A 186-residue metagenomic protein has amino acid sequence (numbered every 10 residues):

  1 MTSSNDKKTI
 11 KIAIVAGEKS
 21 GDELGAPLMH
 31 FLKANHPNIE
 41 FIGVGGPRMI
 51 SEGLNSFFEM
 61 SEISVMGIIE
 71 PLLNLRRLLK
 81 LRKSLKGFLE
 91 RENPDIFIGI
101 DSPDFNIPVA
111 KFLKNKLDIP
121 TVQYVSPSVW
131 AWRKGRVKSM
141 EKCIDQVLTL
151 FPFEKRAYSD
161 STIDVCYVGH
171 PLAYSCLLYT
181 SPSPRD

Functional and structural regions predicted by a protein language model:
T2-V44: N-terminal subdomain of nucleotide-sugar transferases
I14-A16, D22, E40-F88: Conserved nucleotide-sugar phosphate-binding/catalytic loop shared by glycosyltransferases and other
K33, A110-K114, E141: Surface-exposed amphipathic alpha-helices with a cationic face
V44, I100, T149-F151: Replace "coordinates the UDP/GDP/TDP-sugar" with "coordinates nucleotide-activated sugar donors
M49-S51, F97-K114: An aromatic- and histidine-rich active-site surface loop
S84-D104, Y124: Short N-terminal targeting/anchoring amphipathic segment
L117-L178: Active-site-proximal region of nucleotide-activated glycan assembly enzymes, centered on histidine/acidic-rich loops
Y179-D186: Conserved small/polar residues in nucleotide/adenosyl-binding loops
